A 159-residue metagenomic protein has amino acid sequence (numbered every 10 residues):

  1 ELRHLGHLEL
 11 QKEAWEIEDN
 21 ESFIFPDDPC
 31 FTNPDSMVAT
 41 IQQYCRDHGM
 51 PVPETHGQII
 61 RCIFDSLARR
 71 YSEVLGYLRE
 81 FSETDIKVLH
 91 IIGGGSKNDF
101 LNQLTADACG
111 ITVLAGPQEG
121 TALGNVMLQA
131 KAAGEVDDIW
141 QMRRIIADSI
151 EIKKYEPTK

Functional and structural regions predicted by a protein language model:
E1-V88, K97-T121, M127-T158: Active-site core segments that coordinate phosphate-bearing ligands/cofactors across diverse enzyme families
G94: Glycine-rich Rossmann-fold phosphate-binding loop(s) that bind the pyrophosphate of adenine dinucleotide cofactors
